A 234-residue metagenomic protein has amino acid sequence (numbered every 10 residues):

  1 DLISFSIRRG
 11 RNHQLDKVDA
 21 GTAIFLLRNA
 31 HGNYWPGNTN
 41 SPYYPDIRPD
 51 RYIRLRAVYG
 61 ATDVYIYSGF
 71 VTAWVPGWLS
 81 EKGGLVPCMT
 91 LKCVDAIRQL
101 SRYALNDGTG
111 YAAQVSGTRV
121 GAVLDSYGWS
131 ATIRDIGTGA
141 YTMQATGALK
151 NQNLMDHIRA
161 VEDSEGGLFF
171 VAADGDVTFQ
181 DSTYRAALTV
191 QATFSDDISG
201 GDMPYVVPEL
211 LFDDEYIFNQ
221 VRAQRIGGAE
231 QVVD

Functional and structural regions predicted by a protein language model:
D1, A113, D156-D163, L168-D234: Acidic, small/polar-enriched beta strand-loop surface segments
D1-Q114, T118, A122, A145-G166 (+3 more regions): Assembly/oligomerization scaffold segments
H13-L15, G139-T142, Q180-R185: A broad, low-specificity signal for short, low-complexity segments enriched in glycine/proline and polar/charged
Y59, V75, I97, A140 (+2 more regions): Disulfide-rich extracellular repeat modules and their boundaries
V64, T142-G147, Q180-D181, Q231-D234: Short, solvent-exposed polar/charged micro-motifs at secondary-structure junctions
D107, I133-R134, G228-V232: Generic structural signal for short, solvent-exposed loop/turn connectors between secondary structure elements
A131-A148: Short, conserved helix/loop micro-motifs enriched in His/Cys and acidic residues
